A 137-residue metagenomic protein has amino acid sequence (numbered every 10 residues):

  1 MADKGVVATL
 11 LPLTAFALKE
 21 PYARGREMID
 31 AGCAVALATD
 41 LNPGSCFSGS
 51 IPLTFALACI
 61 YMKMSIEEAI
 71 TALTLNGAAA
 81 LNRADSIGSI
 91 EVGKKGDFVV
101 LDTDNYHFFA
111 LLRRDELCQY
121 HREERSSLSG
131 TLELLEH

Functional and structural regions predicted by a protein language model:
M1-S86, L101, N105, L135-E136: Active-site-adjacent C-terminal substructures of enzyme catalytic domains
L73-L75, K95-E136: C-terminal cap of metal-dependent C-N hydrolases
